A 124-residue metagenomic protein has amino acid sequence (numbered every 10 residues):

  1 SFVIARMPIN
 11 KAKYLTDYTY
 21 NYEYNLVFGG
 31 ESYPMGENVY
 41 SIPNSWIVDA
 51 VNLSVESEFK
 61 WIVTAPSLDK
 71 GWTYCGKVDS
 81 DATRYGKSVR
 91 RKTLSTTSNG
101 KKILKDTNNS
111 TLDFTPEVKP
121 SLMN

Functional and structural regions predicted by a protein language model:
S1-N124: Intrinsically disordered, low-complexity linkers and terminal tails enriched in Ser/Thr/Pro/Gly with interspersed basic
